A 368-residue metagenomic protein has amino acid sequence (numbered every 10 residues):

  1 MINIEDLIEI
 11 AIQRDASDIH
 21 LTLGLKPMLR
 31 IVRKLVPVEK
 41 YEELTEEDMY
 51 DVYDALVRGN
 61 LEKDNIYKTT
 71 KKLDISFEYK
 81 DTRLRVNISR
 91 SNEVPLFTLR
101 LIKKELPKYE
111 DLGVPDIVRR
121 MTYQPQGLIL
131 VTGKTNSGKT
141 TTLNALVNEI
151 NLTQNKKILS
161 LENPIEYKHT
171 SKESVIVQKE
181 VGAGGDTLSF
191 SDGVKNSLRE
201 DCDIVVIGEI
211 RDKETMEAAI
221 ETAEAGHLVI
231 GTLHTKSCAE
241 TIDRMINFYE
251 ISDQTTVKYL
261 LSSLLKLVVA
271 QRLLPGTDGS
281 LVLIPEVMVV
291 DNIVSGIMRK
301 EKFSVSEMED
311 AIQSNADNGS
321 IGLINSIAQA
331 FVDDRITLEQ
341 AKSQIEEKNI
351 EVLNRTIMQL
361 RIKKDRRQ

Functional and structural regions predicted by a protein language model:
I2-Q368: Short, flexible helix-loop junctions that flank or precede catalytic/ligand sites
